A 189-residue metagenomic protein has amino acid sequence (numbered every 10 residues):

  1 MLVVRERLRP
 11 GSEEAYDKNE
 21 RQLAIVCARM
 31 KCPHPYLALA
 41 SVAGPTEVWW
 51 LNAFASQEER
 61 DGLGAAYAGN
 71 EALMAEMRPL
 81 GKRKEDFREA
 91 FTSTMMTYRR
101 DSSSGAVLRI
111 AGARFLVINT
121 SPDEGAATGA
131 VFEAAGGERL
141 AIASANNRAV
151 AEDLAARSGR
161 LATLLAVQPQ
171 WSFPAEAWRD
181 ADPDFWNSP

Functional and structural regions predicted by a protein language model:
M1-P189: Short S/T/G/P-rich N-terminal loop/turn motif that feeds into the first structured element of a domain
